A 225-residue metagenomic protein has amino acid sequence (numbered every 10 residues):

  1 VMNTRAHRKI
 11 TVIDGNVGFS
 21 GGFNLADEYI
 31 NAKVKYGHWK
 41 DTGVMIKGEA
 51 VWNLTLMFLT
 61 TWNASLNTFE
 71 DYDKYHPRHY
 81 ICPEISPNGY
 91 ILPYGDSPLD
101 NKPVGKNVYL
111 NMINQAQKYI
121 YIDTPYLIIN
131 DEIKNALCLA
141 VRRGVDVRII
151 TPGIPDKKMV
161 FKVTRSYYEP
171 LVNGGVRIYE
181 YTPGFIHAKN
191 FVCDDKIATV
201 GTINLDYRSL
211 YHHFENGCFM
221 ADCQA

Functional and structural regions predicted by a protein language model:
V1-A225: Charged, low-complexity intrinsically disordered terminal segments
